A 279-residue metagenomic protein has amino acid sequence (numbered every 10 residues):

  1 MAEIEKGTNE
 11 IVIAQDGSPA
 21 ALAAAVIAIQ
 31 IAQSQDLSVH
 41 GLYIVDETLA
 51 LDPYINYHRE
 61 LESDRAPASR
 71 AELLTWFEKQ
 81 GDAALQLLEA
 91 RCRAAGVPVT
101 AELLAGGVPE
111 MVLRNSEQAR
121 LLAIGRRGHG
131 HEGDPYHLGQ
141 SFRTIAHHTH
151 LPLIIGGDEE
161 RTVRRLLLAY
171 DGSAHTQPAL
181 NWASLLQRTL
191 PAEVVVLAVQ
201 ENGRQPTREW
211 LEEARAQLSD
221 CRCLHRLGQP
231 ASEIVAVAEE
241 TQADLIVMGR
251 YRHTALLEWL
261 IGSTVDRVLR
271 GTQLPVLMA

Functional and structural regions predicted by a protein language model:
A2-A68, V97, H148, R161-H225 (+2 more regions): Small/aliphatic-rich secondary-structure junction motif
G7, A21, A25-I27, A101 (+2 more regions): Gly/Ser-rich helix-loop-strand patches that form or flank binding pockets for ribonucleotide-derived cofactors
A32, C92, S116, A146 (+4 more regions): A generic structural signal for well-ordered alpha-helical segments
S63-Q80: A short acidic, glycine-rich active-site loop that binds or catalyzes chemistry on phosphate/adenosine moieties
G81-L85, E89, T207, L211: N-terminal membrane-insertion helices
A84-V99, L218: A structural motif corresponding to the C-terminal end of an alpha-helix and its immediate exit/capping segment
L103-E110, H225-A231: Charged docking surfaces used in two-component/phosphorelay signaling
